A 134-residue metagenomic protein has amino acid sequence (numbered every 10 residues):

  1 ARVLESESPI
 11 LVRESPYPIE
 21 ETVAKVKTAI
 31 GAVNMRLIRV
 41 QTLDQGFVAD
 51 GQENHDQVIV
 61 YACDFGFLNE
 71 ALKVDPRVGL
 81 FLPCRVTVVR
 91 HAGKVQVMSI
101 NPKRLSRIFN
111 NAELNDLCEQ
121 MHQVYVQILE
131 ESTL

Functional and structural regions predicted by a protein language model:
R2-R39, L134: Terminal, regulation- and interaction-focused segments at domain boundaries
P9, V58, V95: Small-molecule pocket liners
K27, D44, V126: Short glycine-/small-residue-rich flexible loop motifs, especially phosphate/cofactor-binding loops
A32-T87: Compact, glycine-rich, soluble single-domain proteins
R85-N110: Beta-strand/loop substructures that line and gate deep hydrophobic ligand-binding cavities in soluble
I108-L134: Well-ordered alpha/beta subsegment
